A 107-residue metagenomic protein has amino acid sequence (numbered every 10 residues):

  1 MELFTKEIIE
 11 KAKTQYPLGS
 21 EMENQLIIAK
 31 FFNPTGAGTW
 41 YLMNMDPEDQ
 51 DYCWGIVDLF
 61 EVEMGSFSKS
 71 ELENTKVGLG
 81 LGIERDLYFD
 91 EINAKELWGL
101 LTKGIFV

Functional and structural regions predicted by a protein language model:
M1-V107: Catalytic phosphate/metal-binding cores of nucleic-acid and nucleotide-processing enzymes, i.e., regions that mediate
